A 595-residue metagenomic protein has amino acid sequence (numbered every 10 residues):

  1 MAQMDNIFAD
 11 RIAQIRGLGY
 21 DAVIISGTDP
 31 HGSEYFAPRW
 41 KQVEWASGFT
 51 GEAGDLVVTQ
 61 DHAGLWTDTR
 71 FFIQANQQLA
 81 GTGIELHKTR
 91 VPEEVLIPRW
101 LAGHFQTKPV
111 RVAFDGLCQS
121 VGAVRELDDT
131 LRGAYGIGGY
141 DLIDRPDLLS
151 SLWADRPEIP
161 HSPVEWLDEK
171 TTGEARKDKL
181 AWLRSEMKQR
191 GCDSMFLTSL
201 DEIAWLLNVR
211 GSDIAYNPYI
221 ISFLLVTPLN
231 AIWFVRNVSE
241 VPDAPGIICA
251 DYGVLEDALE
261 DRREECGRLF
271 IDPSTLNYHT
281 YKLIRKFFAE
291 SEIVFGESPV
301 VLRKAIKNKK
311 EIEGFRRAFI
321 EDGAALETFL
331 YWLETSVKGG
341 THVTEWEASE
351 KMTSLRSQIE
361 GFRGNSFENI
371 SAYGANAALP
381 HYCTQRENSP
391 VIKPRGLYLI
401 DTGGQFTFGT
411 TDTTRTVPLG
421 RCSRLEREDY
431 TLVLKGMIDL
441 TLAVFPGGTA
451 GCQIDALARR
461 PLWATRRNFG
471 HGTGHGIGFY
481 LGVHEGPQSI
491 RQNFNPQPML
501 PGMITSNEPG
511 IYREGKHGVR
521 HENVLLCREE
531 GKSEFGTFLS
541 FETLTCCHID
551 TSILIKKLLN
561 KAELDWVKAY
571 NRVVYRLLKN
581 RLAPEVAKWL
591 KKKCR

Functional and structural regions predicted by a protein language model:
M1-R595: Active-site neighborhoods and metal-handling regions in enzymes and metal-associated proteins
